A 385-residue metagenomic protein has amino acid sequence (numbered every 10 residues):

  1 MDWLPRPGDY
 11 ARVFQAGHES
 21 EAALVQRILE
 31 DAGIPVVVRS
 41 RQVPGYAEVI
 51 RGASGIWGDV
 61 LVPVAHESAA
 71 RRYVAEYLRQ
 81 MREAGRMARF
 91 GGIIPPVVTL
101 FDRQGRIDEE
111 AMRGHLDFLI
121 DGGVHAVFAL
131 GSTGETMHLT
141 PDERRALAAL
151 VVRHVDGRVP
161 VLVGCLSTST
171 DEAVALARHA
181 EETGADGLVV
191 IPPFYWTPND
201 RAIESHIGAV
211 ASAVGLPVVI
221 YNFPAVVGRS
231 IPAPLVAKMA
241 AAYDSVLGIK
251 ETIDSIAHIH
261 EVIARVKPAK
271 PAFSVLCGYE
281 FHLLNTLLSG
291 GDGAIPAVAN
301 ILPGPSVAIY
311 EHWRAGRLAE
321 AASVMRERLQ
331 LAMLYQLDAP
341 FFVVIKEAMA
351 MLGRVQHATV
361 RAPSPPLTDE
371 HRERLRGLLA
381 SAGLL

Functional and structural regions predicted by a protein language model:
M1-G85: Acidic/polar low-complexity segments and flexible, solvent-exposed patches
F14, D59, C165-L166, P192 (+7 more regions): Glycine- and other small-residue-rich loops at beta-strand/loop junctions that grip anionic moieties
Q26-R27, D117, A149, V174 (+6 more regions): Alpha-helical segments flanking ligand/cofactor-binding loops in enzyme cores
V37, I94, L162, V189 (+4 more regions): Structural detector of well-ordered beta-strand residues that form the stable sheet scaffold of enzyme domains
Y73, Y77, G122, A146 (+10 more regions): Alpha-helical structural signal in soluble globular domains
R86-P95, L100-S230, M349: Active-site beta->alpha loop and helix N-cap motifs at the rims of alpha/beta catalytic domains
I94-T99, G122, T133, L288-G291 (+2 more regions): C-terminal alpha-helical cap/extension of soluble enzyme domains
S212-A213, A225-L329, L334-Q336: Catalytic alpha/beta core domains of metabolic enzymes, predominantly
